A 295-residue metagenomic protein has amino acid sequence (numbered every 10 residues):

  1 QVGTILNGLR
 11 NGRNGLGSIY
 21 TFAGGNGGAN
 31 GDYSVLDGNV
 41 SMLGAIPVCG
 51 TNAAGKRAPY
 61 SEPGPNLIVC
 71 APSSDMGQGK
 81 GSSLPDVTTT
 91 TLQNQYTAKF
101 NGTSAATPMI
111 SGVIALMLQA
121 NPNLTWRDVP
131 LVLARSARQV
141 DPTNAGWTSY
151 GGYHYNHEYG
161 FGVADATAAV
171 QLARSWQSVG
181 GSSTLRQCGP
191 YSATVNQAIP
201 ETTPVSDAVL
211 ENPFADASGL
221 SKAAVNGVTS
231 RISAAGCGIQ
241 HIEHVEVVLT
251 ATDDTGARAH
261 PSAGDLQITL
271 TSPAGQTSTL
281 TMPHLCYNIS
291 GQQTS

Functional and structural regions predicted by a protein language model:
Q1-F22, N30-C49, K56-S74, T125 (+2 more regions): Mature extracellular/periplasmic domains of secretome proteins
T4, G17-I19, G44-P47, P59 (+1 more regions): C-terminal subdomain of the subtilisin-like protease fold in secreted/lumenal serine endopeptidases
N7, G12-G17, K80-P85, T89-Q95 (+1 more regions): Active-site core segment of subtilase-fold serine proteases
F22-G27, V48-A53, P63-G64, A71-S74 (+6 more regions): Active-site-proximal beta-strand/loop segments in catalytic clefts of secreted hydrolases
N30-G31, K56-A58, G77-K80, D141-P142 (+1 more regions): Short, solvent-exposed loop/turn elements at domain surfaces
N39-Q119, N123: Extracellular S/T/G-rich loop segment that most often corresponds to the catalytic His/Ser-adjacent loop
Q177-S295: Loop and turn regions of beta-sandwich accessory domains that flank beta-strands and are enriched in small/polar
